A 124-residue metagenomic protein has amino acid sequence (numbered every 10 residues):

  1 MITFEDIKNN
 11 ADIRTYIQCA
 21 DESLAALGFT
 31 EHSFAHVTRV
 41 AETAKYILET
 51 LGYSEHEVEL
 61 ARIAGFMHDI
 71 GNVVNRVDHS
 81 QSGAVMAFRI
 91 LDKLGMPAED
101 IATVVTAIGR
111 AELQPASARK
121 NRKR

Functional and structural regions predicted by a protein language model:
M1-T15, S23: Non-catalytic interface/linker regions that flank or bridge core catalytic/transmembrane domains
T3-I7, A26-F29, E49, D92-K93: Generic detector of short, locally flexible boundary/turn motifs and exposed helical patches
D12-I17, H56-E59: N-terminal glycine-rich anion-binding loops that anchor highly charged ligand groups
R14-E49, F66-V73: Active-site flanking loop/helix segments enriched in acidic
L51-R124: Divalent metal-dependent catalytic cores for phosphoryl transfer on phosphate-bearing substrates
